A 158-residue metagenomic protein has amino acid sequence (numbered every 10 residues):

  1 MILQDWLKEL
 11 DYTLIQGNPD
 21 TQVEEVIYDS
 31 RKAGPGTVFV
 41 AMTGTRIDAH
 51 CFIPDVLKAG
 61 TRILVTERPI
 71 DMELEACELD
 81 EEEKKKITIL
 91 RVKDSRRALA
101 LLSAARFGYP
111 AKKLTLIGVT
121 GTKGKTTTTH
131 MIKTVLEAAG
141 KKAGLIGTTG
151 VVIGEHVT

Functional and structural regions predicted by a protein language model:
M1-L101: N-terminal leader/targeting and accessory segments in enzymes
L7-L10, R97-T158: Phosphate-binding loop of NTP-binding sites
